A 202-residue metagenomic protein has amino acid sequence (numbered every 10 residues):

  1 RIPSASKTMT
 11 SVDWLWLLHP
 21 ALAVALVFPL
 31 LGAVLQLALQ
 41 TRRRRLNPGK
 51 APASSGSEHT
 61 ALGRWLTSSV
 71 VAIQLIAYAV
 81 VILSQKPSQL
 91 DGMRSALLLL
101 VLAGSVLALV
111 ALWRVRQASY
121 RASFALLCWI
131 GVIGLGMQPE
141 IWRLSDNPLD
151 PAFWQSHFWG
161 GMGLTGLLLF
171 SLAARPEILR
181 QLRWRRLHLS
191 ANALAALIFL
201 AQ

Functional and structural regions predicted by a protein language model:
R1-T8: Short, Lys/Arg-enriched N-terminal segments with co-localized hydrophobic residues within the first ~10-30 amino acids
M9-Q202: Membrane-embedded alpha-helical bundles that constitute the cytochrome b-like, heme-associated redox core of multi-pass
